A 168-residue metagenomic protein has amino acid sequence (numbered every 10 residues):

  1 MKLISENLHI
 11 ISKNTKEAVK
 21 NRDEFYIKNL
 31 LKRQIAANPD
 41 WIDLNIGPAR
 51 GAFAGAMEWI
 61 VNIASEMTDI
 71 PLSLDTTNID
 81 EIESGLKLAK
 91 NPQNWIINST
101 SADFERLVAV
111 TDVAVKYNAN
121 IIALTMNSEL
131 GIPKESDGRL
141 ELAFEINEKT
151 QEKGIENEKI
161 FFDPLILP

Functional and structural regions predicted by a protein language model:
M1-D23, N91-Q93, N118-I132: N-terminal small/glycine-rich loop or linker at the start of catalytic domains across soluble metabolic enzymes
M1-K2, N38-D40, T68-P71, N91-W95 (+2 more regions): Short, well-ordered coil/turn segments that N-cap beta-strands
R22-Q34, R106-L107, E145: Short, acidic/polar
Q34, G85, F162: Conserved, mostly hydrophobic/aromatic
I35-I70, I166-L167: Glycine-rich, proline-tolerant flexible connector loops at the mouths of alpha/beta enzymes
I42-R50, I70-N78, N94-E105, D163: Catalytic beta/alpha-barrel core
R50-I60, T76-S84, K90, A102-V115 (+1 more regions): Active-site-adjacent beta->alpha loops and helix N-cap segments on the catalytic face of soluble alpha/beta enzymes
D103-P168: Conserved anion-binding
